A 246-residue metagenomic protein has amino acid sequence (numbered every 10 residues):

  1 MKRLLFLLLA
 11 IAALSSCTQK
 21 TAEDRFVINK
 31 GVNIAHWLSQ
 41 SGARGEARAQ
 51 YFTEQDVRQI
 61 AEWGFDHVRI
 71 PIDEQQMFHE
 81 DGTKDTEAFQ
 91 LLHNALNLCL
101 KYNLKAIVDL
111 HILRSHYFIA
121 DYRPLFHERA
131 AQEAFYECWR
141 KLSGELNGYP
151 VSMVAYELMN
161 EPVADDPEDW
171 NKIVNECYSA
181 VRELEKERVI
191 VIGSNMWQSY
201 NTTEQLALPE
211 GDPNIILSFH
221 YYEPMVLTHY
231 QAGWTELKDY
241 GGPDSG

Functional and structural regions predicted by a protein language model:
L4, C17-H67, G82, K101: N-terminal carbohydrate-binding accessory modules
L4-A13: Sec-dependent N-terminal signal peptides
K30-I34, V68-I70, L92, A106-L110 (+3 more regions): Hydrophobic faces of well-ordered beta-strands that scaffold small-molecule active sites in alpha/beta enzyme cores
I34-F52, E80-K84, A120, P124-R129 (+2 more regions): Acidic/histidine-rich helix-loop elements that form or flank divalent-metal/phosphate-binding sites at the catalytic
H36-S39, H67, E74-F78, I112-S115 (+3 more regions): Solvent-exposed loop/turn segments at secondary-structure junctions within structured extracellular/periplasmic domains
R48-H67, G82-I112, Y117-A155, W170-L184: An active-site-proximal structural segment forming one wall of the substrate-binding cleft that immediately precedes
I72-T86: Glycine-rich, proline-tolerant flexible connector loops at the mouths of alpha/beta enzymes
R129-G246: Active-site region of glycoside hydrolase catalytic domains
